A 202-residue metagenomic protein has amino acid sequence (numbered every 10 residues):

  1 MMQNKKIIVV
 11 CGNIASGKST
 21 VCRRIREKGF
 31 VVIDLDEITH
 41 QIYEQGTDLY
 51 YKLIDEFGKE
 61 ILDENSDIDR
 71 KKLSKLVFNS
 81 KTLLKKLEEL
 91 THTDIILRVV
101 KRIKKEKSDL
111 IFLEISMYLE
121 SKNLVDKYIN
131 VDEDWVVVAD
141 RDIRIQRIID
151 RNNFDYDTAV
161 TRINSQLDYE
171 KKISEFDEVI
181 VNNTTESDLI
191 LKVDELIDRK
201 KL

Functional and structural regions predicted by a protein language model:
V10: Hydrophobic anchor at the beta1->P-loop junction of P-loop NTPases
N13, I25: P-loop (Walker A) phosphate-binding loop of NTP-binding proteins
S16: ATP-binding Walker
S19: Walker A/P-loop
E27-L35, T47-D48: Post-Walker A helix-loop "phosphate-sensing" segment adjacent to the P-loop in P-loop NTPases
E37-D109: ATP-dependent small-molecule kinase phosphotransfer cores that center on conserved nucleotide phosphate-binding segments
I95-V99, K107, L124-K127, D150-R199: Small-molecule kinase domains that catalyze NTP-dependent phosphoryl transfer to phosphate-bearing small molecules
R98-K105, L113-R147: ATP-dependent NMP and nucleoside kinases share a basic, alpha-helical "lid"
